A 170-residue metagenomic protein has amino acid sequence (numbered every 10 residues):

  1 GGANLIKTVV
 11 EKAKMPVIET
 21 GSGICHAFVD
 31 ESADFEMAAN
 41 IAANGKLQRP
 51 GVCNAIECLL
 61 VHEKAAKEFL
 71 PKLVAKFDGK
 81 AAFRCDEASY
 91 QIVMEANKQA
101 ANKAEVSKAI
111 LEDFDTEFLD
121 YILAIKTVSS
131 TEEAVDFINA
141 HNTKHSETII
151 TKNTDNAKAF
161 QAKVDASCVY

Functional and structural regions predicted by a protein language model:
G1, D30, V61, A65 (+2 more regions): Catalytic cores of large soluble enzymes that bind and process phosphate-bearing ligands
G1, V17-T20, F83-D86, I150-T151 (+1 more regions): General beta-strand structural signal in soluble alpha/beta enzymes
G1-V9, S130-T131, K144: Glycine-rich phosphate-binding loop
N4-L5, K72, E133, N156: Short Gly/charged-rich anion-binding patches and loops
I6-E117: ALDH superfamily catalytic-core signature
K108-Y170: Conserved C-terminal structural/oligomerization subdomain of aldehyde/semialdehyde dehydrogenase
